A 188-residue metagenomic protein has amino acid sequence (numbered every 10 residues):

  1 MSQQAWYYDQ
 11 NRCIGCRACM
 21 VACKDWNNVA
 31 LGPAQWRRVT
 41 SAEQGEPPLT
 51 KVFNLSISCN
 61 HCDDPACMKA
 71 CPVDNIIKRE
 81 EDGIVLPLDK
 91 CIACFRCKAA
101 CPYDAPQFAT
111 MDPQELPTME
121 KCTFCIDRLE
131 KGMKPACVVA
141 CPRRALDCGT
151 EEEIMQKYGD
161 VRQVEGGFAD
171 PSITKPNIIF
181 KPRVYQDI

Functional and structural regions predicted by a protein language model:
M1-I188: Non-ligating segments of multi-cofactor redox enzymes
